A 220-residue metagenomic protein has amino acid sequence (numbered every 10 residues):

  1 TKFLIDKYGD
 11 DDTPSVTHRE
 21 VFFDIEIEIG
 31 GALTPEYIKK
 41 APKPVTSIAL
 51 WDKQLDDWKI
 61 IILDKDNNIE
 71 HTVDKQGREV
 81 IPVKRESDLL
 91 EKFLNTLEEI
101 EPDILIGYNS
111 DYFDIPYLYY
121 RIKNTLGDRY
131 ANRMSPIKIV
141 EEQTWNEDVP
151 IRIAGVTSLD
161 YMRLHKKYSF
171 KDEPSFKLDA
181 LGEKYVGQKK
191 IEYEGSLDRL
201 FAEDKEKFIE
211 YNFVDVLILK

Functional and structural regions predicted by a protein language model:
T1-I104, Y211-K220: DnaQ-like (DEDDh/DEDDy) 3′-5′ exonuclease domain used for proofreading and 3′-end trimming on nucleic acids
T13-T17, P150-I151, K205: Short hydrophobic "helix-edge" motifs at membrane interfaces and signal-peptide entry regions
L50, L97, I122, G182-Y185: Hydrophobic, Leu/Ile/Phe/Ala-enriched alpha-helical segments that form helix-helix packing faces
L55, D64-D66, I151-V156, V186-D198: Short, compositionally biased low-complexity segments
N67-E173: Conserved DEDDh/DEDDy metal-dependent 3′-5′ exonuclease domain
I100-Y112, Y161-K220: Acidic, Mg2+-coordinating catalytic module of metal-dependent nucleases/exonucleases that use a two-metal-ion mechanism
